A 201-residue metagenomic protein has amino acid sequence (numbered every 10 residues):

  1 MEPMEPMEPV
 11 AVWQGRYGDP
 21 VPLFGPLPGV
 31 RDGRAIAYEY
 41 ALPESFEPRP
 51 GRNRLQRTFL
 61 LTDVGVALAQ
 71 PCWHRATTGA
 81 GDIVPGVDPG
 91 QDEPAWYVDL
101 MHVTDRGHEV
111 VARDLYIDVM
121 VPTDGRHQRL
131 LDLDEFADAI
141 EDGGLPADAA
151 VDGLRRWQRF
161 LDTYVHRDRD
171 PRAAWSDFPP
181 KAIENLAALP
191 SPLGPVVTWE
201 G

Functional and structural regions predicted by a protein language model:
M1-Q56: Charge-rich, low-complexity N-terminal segments
P28-R31, L60, M120-V121: Well-ordered beta-strand positions
I36, A41, F46-R54, L60 (+3 more regions): Intrinsically disordered terminal and processing segments
S45-P48, R106, F136-I140: A short local loop/turn or secondary-structure capping micro-motif enriched for an aromatic residue
L60-I117: Structured beta-strand/loop patches that form or line metal/cofactor-binding pockets in enzymes
V98-M101, D105, V110, L154-R156 (+1 more regions): A long amphipathic alpha-helix within ATP-dependent nucleotide-binding catalytic cores
L115-T163: A hydrophobic, small-residue-rich beta->alpha segment in the mid-to-C-terminal subdomain of diverse proteins
R156-G201: Cysteine/selenocysteine-centered motifs that mediate thiol-based redox chemistry or coordinate metal-sulfur cofactors
